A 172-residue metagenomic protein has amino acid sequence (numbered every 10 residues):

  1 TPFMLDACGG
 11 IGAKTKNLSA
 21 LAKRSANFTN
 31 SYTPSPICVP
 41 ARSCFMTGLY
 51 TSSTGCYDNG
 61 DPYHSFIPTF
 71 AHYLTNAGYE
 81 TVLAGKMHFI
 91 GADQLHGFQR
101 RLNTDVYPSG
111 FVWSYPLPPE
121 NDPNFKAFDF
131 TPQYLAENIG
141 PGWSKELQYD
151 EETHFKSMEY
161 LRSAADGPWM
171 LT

Functional and structural regions predicted by a protein language model:
T1-T172: Formylglycine-dependent sulfatase
